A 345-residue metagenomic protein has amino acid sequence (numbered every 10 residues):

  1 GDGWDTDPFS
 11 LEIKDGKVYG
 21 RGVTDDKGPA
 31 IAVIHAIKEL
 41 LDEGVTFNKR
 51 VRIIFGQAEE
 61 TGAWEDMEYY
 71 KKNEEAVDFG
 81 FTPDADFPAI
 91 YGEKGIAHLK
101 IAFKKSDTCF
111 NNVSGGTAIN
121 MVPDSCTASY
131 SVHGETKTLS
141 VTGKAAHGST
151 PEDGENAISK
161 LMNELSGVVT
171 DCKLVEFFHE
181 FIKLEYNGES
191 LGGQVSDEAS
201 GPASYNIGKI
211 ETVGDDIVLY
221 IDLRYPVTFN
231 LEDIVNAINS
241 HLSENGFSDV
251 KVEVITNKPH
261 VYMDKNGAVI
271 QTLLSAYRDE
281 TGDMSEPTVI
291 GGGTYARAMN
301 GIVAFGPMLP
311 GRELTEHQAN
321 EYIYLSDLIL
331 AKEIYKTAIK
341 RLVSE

Functional and structural regions predicted by a protein language model:
G1-I13, F103, G134-G143, S275: Acidic-glycine-rich active-site phosphate/pyrophosphate-binding loop
G1-R21, D42-F47: Acidic/His- and Gly-rich active-site-bordering loop/insert found across diverse amide/peptide-bond hydrolases
G22-I37: Active-site alpha-helical elements of protease catalytic centers
L40-E59: Short helix-loop-beta-strand segments that form the rim/entrance of peptidase-like active sites
M67-F229: Midchain, well-structured core segments that form catalytic/ion-binding scaffolds
T136-T138, E155, D233-S243: Short amphipathic alpha-helices in soluble, non-transmembrane regions that often serve as interface/regulatory elements
T138-L139, V169, S240-F247, L342: A common structural junction motif
P151-S159, N163-G214, R224-V227, D233 (+1 more regions): An extended, acidic, His-containing surface patch that forms the Zn2+-binding/catalytic region of metallohydrolases
